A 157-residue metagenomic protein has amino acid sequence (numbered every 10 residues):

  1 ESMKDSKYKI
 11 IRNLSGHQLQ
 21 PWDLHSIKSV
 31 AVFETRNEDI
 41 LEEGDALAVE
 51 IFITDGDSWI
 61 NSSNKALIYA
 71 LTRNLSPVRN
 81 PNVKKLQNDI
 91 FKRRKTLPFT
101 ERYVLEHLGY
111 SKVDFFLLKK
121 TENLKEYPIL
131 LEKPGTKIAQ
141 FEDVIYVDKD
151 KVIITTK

Functional and structural regions predicted by a protein language model:
E1-K157: Active-site neighborhoods and metal-handling regions in enzymes and metal-associated proteins
